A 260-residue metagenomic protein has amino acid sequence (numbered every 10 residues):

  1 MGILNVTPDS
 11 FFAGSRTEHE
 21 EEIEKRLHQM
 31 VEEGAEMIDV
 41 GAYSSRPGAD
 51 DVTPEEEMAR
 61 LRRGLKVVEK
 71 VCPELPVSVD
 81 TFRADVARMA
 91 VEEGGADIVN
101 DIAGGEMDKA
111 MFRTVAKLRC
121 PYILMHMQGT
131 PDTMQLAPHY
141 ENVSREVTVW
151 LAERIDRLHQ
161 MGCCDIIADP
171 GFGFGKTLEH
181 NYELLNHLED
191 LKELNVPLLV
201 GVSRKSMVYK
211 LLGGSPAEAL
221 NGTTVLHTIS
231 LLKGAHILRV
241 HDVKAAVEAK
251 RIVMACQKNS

Functional and structural regions predicted by a protein language model:
M1-G2, Q29-A42: N-terminal glycine-rich anion-binding loops that anchor highly charged ligand groups
N5-D9: Short polar catalytic/cofactor-binding loops
F11-Q29, S45-R63, V67-K70, P76-S78 (+5 more regions): Active-site-adjacent loop and "lid" segments of alpha/beta metabolic enzymes
G171: Conserved Motif II region of HX4D acyltransferases
